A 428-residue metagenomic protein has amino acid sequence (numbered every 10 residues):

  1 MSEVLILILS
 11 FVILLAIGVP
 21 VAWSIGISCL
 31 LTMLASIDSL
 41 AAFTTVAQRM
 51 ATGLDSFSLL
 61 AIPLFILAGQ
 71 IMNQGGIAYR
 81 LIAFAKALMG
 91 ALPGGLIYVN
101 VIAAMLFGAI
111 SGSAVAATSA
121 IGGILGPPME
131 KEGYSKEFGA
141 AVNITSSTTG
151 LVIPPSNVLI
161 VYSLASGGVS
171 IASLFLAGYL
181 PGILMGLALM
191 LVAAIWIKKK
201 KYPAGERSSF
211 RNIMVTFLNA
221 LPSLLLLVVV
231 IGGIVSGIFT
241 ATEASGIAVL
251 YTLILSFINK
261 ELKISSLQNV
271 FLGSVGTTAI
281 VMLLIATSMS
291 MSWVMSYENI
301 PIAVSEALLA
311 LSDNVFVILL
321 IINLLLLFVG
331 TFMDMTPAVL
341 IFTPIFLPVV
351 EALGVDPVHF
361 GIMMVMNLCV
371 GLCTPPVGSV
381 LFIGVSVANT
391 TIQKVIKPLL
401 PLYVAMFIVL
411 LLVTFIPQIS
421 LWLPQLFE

Functional and structural regions predicted by a protein language model:
M1-E428: Alpha-helical transmembrane segments of multi-pass membrane transport proteins
